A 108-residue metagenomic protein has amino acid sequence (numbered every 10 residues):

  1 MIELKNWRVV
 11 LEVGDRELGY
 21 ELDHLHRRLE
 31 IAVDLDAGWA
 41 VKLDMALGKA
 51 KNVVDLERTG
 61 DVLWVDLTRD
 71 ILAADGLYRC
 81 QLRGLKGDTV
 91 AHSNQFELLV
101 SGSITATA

Functional and structural regions predicted by a protein language model:
M1-T107: N-terminal assembly/attachment segments of tailed bacteriophage virion structural proteins
